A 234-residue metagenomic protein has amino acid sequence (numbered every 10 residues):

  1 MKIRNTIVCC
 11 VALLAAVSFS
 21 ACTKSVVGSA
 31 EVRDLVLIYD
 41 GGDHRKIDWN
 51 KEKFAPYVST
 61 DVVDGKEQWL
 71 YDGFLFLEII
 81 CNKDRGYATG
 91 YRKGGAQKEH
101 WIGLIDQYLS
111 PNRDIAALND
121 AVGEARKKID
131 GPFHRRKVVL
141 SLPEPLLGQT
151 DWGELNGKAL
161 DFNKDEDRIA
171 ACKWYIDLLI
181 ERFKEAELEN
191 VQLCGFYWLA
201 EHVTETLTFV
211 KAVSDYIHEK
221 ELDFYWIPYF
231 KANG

Functional and structural regions predicted by a protein language model:
M1-V8: Bacterial N-terminal signal peptides that target proteins for export
L14-V27: Bacterial Sec-dependent signal peptides at the C-terminal "C-region" and cleavage site
S25-G234: Glycan-processing catalytic domains of CAZymes
